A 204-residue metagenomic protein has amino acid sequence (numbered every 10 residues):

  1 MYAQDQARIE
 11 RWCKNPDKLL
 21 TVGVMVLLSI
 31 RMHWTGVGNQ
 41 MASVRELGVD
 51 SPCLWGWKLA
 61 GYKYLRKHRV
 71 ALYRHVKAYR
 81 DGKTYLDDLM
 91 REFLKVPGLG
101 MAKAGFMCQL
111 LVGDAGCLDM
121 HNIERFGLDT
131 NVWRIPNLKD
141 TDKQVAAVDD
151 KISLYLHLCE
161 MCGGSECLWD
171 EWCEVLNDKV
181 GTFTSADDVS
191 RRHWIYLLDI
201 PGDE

Functional and structural regions predicted by a protein language model:
M1-W12, D17, L59, K83-E204: C-terminal accessory module of base-excision DNA glycosylases/AP lyases that mediates lesion recognition and DNA
M1-W57: Structure-specific DNA junction-binding interface
V24-M32, K63-R66, C173, N177: Short, amphipathic alpha-helical segments that act as regulatory/interfacial helices in nucleotide-processing proteins
M32-M101: Alpha-helical ds-nucleic-acid-binding substructure associated with the helix-hairpin-helix region of base-excision DNA
